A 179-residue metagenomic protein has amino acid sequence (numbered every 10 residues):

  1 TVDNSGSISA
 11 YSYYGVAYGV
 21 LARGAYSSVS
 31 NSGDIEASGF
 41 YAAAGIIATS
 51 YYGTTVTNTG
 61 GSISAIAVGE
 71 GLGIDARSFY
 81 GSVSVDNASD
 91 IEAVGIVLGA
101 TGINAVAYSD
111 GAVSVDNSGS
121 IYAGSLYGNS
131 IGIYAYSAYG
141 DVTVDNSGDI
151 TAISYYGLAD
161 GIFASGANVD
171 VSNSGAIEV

Functional and structural regions predicted by a protein language model:
T1-G15, S28-A42, T55-E70, V83-A100 (+3 more regions): Beta-strand-rich solenoid/repeat architectures in extracellular/passenger domains of polysaccharide-targeting enzymes
V16-A25, A42-S50, E70-F79, I96-Y108 (+2 more regions): Glycine-rich beta-solenoid repeat tracts in large extracellular/virion proteins
